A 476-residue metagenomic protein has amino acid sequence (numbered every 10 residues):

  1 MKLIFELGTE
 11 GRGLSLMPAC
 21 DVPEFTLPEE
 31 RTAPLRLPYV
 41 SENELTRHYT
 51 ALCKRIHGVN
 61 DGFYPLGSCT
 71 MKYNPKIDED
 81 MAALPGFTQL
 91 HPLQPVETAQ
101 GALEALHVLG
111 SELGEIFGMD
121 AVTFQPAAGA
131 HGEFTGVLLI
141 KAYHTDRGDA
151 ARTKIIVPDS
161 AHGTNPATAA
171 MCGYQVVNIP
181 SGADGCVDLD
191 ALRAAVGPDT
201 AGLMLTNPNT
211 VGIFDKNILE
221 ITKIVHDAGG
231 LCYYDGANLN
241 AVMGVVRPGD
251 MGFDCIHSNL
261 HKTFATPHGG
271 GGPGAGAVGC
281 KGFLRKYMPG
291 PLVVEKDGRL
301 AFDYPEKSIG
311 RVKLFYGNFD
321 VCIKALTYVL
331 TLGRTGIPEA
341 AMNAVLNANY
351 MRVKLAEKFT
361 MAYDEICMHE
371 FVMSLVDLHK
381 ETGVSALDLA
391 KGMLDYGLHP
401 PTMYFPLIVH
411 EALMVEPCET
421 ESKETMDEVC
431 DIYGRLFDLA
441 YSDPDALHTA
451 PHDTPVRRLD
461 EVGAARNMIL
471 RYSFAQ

Functional and structural regions predicted by a protein language model:
M1-A121, V246, R299-A301, P305-Y316 (+1 more regions): Non-catalytic terminal extensions of PLP-dependent enzymes
H57-I77, Q125-E133, F264-G279, F283-L284 (+2 more regions): Conserved phosphate/anionic-ligand binding catalytic regions in large, soluble enzymes, centered on
G101, H131-D297, G383-V384, E411: Conserved PLP-enzyme active-site core in the AAT-like
V108, F134-T135, L139, G279 (+4 more regions): Short amphipathic alpha-helical face segments that pack within enzyme cores and frequently flank/anchor catalytic
D120-P126, K154-V157: A short, small-residue-rich loop immediately preceding and capping a beta-strand
T123, V177-I179, P401: General small-molecule cofactor/ligand-binding pocket signal
A127, G182, T206-P208, S374-L378 (+1 more regions): Short strand-loop junctions, especially beta-strand C-caps/beta-turns that link beta-sheets to coils or alpha-helices
P273-A277, K281-R311, Y316-F319, K324-T331: Long, C-terminal catalytic modules of enzymes
